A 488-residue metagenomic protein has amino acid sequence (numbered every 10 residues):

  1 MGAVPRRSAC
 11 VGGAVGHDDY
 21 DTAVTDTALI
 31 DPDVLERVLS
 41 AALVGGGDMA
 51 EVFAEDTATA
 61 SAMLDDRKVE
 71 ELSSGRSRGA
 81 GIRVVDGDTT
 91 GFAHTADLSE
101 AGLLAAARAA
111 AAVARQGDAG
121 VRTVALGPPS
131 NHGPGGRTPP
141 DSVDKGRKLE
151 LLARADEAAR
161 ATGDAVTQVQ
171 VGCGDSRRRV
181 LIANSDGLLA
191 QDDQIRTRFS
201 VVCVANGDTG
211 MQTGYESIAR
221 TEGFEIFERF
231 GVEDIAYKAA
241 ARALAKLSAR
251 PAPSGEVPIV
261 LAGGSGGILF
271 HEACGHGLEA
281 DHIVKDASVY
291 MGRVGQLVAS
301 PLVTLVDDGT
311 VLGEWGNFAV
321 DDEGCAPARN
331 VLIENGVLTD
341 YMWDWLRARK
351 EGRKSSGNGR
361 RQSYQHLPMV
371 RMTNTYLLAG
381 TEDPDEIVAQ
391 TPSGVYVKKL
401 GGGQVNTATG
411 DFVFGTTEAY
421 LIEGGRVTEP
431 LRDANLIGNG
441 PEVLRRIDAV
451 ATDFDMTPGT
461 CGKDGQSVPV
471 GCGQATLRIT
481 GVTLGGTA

Functional and structural regions predicted by a protein language model:
V4-V11, V15-A488: N-terminal small-residue-enriched
